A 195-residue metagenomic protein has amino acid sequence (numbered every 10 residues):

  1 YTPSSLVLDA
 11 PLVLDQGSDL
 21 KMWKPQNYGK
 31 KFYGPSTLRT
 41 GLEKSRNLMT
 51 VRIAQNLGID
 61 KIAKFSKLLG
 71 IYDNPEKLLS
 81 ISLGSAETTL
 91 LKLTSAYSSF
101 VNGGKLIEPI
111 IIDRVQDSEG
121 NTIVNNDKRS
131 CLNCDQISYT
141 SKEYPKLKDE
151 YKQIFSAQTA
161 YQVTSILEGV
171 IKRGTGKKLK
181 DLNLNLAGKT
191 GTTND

Functional and structural regions predicted by a protein language model:
T2-P3, L8, T40-K44, T89-D195: A penicillin-recognizing enzyme superfamily signal
V7-L12, Q16, K24-N102, T159-A160: Active-site-adjacent helix/loop patches that line small-molecule binding or acyl-intermediate pockets
V13-K24, D117-D127: Short, mixed-charge aromatic SLiMs
D19, Q26, E76, I112 (+1 more regions): A residue-level detector for conformationally permissive "hinge/kink" positions
